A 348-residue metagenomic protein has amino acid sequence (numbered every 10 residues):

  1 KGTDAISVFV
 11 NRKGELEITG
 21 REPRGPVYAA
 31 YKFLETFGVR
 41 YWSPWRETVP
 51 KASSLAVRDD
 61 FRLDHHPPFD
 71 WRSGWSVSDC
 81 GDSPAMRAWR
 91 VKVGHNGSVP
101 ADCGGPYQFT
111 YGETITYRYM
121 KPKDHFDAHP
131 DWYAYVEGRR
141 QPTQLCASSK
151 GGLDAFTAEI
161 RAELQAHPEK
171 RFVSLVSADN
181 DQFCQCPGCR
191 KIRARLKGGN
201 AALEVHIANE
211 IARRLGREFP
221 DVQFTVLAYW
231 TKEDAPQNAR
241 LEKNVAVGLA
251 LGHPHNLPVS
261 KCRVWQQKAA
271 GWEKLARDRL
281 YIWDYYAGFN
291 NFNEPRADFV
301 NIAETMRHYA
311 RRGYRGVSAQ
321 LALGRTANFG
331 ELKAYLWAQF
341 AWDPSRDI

Functional and structural regions predicted by a protein language model:
G2-H206, R213-E218, G248-L249, E273-A297: Feature activates predominantly on carbohydrate-active enzymes
Q141, Q165, A194-I348: Substrate-binding groove of N-acetylhexosamine-processing glycoside hydrolases
